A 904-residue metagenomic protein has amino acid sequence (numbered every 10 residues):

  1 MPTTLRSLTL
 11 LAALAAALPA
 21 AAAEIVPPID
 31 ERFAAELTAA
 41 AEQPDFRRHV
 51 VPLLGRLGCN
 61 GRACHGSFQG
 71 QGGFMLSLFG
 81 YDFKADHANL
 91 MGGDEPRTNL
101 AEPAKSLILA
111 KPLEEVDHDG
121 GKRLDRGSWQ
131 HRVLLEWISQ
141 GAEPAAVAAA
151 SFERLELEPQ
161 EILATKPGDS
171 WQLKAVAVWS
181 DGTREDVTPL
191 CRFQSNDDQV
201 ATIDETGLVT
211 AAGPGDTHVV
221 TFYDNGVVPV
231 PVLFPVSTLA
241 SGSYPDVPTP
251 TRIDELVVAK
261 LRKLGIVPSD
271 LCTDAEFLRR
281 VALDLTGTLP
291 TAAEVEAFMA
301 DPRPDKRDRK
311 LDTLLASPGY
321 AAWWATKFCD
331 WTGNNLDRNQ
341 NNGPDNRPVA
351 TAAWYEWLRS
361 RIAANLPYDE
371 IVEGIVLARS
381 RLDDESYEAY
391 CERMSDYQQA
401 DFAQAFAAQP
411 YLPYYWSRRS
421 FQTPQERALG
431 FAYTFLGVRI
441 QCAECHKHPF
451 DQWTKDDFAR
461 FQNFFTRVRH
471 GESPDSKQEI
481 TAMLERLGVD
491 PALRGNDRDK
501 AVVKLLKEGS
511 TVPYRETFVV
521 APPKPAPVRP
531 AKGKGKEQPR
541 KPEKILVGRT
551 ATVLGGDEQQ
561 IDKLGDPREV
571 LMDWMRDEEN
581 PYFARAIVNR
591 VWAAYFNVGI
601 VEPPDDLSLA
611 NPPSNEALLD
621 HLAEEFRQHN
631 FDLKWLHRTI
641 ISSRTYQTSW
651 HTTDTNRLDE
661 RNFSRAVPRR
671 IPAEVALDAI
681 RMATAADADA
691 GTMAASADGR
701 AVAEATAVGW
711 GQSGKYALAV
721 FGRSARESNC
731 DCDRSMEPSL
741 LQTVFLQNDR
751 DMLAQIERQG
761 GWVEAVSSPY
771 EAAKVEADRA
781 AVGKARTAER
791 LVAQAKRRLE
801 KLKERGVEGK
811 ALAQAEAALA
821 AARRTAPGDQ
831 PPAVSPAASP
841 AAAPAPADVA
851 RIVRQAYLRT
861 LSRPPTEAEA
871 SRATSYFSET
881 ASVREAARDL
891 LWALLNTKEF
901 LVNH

Functional and structural regions predicted by a protein language model:
M1-S7: Positively charged n-region of N-terminal signal peptides that target proteins for export
S7-P19: Bacterial N-terminal signal peptides
A23-H131, A149-V176, R184-P250, R280 (+5 more regions): Solvent-exposed helix-loop boundary motif
D45-R62, W129-W137, R427-A443, L890: Sequence/structural segment immediately N-terminal to covalent heme-attachment motifs in c-type and related
L124-P144, E737-G760: Catalytic cores of secreted or luminal carbohydrate-active enzymes
P245-G319, W324, D330-G699, D731-R734 (+3 more regions): Primarily short, surface-exposed interaction patches in extracytoplasmic proteins
A683-A707, G711-Q747, E757, A785: Long, His/Glu/Asp-enriched segments that create or flank divalent metal/ion-associated functional microenvironments
